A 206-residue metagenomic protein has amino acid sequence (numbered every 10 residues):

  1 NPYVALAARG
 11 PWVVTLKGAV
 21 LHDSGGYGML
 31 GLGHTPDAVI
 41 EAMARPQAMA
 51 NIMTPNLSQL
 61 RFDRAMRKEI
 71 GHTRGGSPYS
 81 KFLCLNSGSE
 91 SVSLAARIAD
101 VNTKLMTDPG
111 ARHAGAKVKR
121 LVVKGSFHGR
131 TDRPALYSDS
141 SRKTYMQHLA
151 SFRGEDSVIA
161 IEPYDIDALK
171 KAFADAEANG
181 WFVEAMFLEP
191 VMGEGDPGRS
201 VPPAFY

Functional and structural regions predicted by a protein language model:
N1-Y79, W181, P202: N-terminal glycine-rich, Lys/His-bearing helix-loop that initiates the first secondary-structure elements of many
R67-L188, M192-D196, P203-A204: PLP-dependent aspartate aminotransferase-fold enzymes
